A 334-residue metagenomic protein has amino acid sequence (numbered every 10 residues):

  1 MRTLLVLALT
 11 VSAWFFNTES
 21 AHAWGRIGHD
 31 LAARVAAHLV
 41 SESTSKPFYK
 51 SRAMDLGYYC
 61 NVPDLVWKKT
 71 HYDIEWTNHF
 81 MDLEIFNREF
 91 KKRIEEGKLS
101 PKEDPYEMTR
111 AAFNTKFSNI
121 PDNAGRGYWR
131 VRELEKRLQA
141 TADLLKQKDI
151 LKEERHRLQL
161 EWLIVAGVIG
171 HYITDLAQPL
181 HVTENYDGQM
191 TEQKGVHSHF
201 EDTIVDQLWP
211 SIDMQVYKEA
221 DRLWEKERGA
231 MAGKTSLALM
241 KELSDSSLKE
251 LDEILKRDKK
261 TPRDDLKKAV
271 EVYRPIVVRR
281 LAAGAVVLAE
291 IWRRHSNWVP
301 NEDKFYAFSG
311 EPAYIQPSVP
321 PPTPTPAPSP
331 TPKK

Functional and structural regions predicted by a protein language model:
L5-F16: Bacterial N-terminal signal peptides
A21-I164, V168, P179-K334: N-terminal, motif-rich segments that launch catalysis or mediate targeting to/interaction with membranes, typified by
L176: SAM/dcSAM-binding transferase cores
